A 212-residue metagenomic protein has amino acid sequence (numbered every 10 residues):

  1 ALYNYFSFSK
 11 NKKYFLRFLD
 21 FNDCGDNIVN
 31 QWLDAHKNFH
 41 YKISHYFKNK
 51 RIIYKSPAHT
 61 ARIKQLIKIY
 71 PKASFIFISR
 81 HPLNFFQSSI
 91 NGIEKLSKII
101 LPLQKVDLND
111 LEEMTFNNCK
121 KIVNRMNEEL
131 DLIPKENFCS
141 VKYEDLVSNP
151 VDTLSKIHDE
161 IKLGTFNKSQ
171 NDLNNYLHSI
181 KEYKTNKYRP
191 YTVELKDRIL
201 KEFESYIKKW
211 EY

Functional and structural regions predicted by a protein language model:
A1-I52: PAPS-dependent sulfation machinery
L16-L33, S44, S89-Y212: PAPS-dependent sulfotransferases, especially Golgi type II membrane carbohydrate sulfotransferases
N38-Y41, I63-K64, M126: A generic local structural motif
Y46-K50, I69-A73, K135: Short, well-ordered loop/turn elements at secondary-structure boundaries
R51-Y54, S140-K142: Short catalytic-loop micro-motif centered on adjacent basic/acidic residues
K55-S56, L66-N91, I157: Conserved phosphate-donor/acceptor-positioning beta-strand/loop module used by diverse small-molecule
A58-H59, L83, D145-L146: Short, glycine-/Ser/Thr-/acidic-enriched flexible segments
T60-K64, P150: Short, well-ordered alpha-helical microsegments
